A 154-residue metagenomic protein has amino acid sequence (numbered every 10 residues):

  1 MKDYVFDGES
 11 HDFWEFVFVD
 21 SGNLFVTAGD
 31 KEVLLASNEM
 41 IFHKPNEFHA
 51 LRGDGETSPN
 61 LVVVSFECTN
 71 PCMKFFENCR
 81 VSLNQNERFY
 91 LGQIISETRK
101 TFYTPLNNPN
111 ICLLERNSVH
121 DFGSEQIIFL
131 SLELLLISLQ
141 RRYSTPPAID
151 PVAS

Functional and structural regions predicted by a protein language model:
M1-E87: N-terminal regulatory/effector-sensing and dimerization cores that precede helix-turn-helix DNA-binding domains
D7, V64, T101-P109: N-proximal short alpha-helices
S10, N84-R88, D121-F129: Short, solvent-exposed loop/helix junctions and linker helices that flank or host conserved functional motifs
L24, R99-Y103, S144: Generic structural signal for secondary-structure transition and capping sites
L61, L91, I95-T98, I128 (+1 more regions): Hydrophobic alpha-helical core bundles mediating ligand binding, dimerization, or RNAP-core interactions
E77-N107: Aromatic/histidine-rich interaction motifs
L106, L113-L130, L136-S154: Short, Lys/Arg-enriched, Trp-marked, Pro/Gly-tolerant hinge/linker segments that flank
